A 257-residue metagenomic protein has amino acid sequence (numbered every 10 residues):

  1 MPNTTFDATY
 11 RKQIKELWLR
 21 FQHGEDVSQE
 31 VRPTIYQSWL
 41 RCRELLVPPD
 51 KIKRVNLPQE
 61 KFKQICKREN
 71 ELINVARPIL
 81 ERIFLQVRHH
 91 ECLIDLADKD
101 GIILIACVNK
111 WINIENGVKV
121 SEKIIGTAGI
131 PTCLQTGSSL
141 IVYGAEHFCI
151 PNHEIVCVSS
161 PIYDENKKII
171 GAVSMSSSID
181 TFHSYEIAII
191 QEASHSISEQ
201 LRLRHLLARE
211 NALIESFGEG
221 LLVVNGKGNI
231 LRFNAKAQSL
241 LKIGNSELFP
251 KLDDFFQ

Functional and structural regions predicted by a protein language model:
P2-T34, S38-I52, P58-V87, G129-P131 (+4 more regions): Juxtadomain coupling helices with adjacent low-complexity linkers
L40, E44, A97, I103-P131 (+3 more regions): PAS-family sensory domains
I73-N74, P78-V108: Long, mid-chain structured domain cores
K99, T136, G144-E146, S160 (+1 more regions): Fold-independent oxyanion-binding glycine-rich loops and adjacent beta-strand/coil segments at enzyme active sites
N113, G126-I130, L140-N152: Signal-transducing coupling segments at domain and membrane junctions
I141-G144, V158, Q257: PAS and PAS-like sensory modules
N152-P161: A short beta-strand signature within small-molecule sensing/ligand-binding domains used in signal transduction
I162-V173: Short hydrophobic/glycine-rich mini-motifs in sensory/regulatory modules that couple input to downstream signaling
